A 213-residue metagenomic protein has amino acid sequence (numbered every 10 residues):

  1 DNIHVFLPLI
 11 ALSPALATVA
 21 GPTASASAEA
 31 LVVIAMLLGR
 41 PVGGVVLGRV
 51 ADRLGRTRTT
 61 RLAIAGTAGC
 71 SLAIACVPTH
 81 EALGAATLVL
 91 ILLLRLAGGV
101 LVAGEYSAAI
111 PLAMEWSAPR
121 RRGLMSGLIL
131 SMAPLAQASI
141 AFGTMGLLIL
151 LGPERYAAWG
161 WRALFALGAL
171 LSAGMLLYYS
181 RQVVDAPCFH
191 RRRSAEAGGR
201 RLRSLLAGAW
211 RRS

Functional and structural regions predicted by a protein language model:
L9-V42, V89: Extracellular/periplasmic helix-loop-helix junction of adjacent transmembrane segments in MFS-like secondary
A65-G84: C-terminal ends and interior cores of transmembrane alpha-helices in multi-pass membrane transporters/permeases
G84-G104: Hydrophobic core of transmembrane alpha-helices in multi-pass small-molecule transporters, especially MFS/SLC-type
L101, G123-L148, L171-S172: Glycine-rich segments within core transmembrane alpha-helices of 12-TM secondary carriers
G104-S117: Intracellular juxtamembrane helix-capping segments at the cytosolic ends of symmetry-related transmembrane helices
M145, I149, A169-C188: C-terminal membrane-cytosol helix-exit motif in multi-pass small-molecule transporters
